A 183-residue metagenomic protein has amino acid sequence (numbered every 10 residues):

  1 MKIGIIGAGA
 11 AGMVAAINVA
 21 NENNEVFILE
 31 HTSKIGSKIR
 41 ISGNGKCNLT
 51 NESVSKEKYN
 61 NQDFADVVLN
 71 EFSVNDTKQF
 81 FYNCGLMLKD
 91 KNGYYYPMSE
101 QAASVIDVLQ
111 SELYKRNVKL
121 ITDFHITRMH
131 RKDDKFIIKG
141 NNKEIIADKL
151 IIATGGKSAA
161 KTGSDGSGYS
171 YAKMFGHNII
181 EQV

Functional and structural regions predicted by a protein language model:
K2-I28: N-terminal Rossmann-like FAD-binding beta1-loop-alpha1 element of flavoenzymes
I5, G9-A10, K34, G156-S158: Residue-level detector of alpha-helix initiation sites
I6, I41, I152-A153: Redox-cofactor binding/interface segments in oxidoreductases and associated redox assembly factors
G12-V14, I35-K38: Short N-terminal binding/cap micro-motifs at the start of the first secondary-structure element
N44-N92: Glycine-rich active-site loop/strand segments that organize a redox cofactor
A65-S73, N92-S111, K157-S164: Short beta-strand to alpha-helix junction loop
F81, L109, A172: Residue-level signal for inorganic ion chemistry
S104, Y114-V183: Predominantly flavin-linked oxidoreductase catalytic cores and closely associated redox partners
